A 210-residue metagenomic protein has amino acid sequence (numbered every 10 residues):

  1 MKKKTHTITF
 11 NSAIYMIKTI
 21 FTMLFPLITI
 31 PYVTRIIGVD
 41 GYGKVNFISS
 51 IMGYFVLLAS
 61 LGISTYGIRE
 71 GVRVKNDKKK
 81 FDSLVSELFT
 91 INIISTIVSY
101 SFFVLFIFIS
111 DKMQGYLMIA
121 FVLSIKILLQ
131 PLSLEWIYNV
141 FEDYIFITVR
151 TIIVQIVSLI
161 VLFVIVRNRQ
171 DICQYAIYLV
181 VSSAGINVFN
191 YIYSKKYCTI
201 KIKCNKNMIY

Functional and structural regions predicted by a protein language model:
M1-F25, K79, S86, K195 (+1 more regions): N-terminal membrane topogenesis motif
M1-K4, I8, I145-T148, I172-Q174 (+2 more regions): Interhelical loop/hinge segments that connect adjacent transmembrane helices in multipass membrane
H6-S64, L159, S183: Signature of the first transmembrane helix
T9, R73, L117, L128-V149 (+1 more regions): Membrane-interface junctions at transmembrane-helix termini in multi-pass inner-membrane proteins
T34-Y42, F108-L117, E142-N187: Membrane-interface helix-loop junctions in multi-pass transport and translocation proteins
G43-K44, K78-I91: Membrane-interface alpha-helices at helix entry/exit sites of multi-pass transporters
Y54, L58, I97, V104-F108 (+2 more regions): Alpha-helical transmembrane segments of multi-pass membrane proteins
S60-N76: Helix-loop junctions and terminal segments of transmembrane helices in multi-pass membrane transport/translocation
